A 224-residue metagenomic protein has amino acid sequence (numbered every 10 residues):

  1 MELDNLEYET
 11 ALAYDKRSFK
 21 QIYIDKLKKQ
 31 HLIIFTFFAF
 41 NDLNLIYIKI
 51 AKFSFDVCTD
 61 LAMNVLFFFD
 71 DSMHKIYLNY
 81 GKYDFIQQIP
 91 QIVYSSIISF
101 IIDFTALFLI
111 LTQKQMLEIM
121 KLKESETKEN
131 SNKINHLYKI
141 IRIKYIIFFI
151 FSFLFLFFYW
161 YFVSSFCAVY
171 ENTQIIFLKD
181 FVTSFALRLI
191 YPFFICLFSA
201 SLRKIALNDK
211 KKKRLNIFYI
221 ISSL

Functional and structural regions predicted by a protein language model:
E2-L224: Alpha-helical multi-pass membrane domain signature
